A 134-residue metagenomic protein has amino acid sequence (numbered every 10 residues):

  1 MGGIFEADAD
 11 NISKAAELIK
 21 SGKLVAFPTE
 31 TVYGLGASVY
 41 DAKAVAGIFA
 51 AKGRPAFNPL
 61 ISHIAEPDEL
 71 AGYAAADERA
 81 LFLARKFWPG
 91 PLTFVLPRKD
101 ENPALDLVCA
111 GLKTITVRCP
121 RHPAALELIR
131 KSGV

Functional and structural regions predicted by a protein language model:
M1-V134: Active-site-adjacent structural elements in enzyme catalytic cores
